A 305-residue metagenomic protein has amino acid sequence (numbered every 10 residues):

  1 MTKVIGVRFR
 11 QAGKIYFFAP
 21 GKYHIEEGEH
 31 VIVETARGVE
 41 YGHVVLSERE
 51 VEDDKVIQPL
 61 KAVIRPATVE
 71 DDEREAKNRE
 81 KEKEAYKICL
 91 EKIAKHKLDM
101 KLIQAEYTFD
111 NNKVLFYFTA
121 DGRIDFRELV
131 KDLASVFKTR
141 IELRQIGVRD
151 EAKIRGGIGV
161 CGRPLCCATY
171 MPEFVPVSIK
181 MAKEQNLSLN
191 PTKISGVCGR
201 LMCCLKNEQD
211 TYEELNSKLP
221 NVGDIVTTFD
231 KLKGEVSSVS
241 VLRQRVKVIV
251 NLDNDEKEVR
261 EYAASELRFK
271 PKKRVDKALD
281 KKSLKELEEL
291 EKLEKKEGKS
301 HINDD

Functional and structural regions predicted by a protein language model:
M1-I15, I194-N207, D253-D255: Short, basic/aromatic beta-hairpin or loop at an interaction surface
M1-S188: Acidic-enriched and Gly/Ser
K14-Y16, E40-G42, L232-G234, K257-R260: Short beta-strand segments
V33, T227-F229: A generic structural signal for residues embedded in beta-strands
G157-G159, R163-T227, G234-S237: Conserved glycine-centered short motifs in functionally critical loops
S237-S238, K272: Mixed-charge, low-complexity intrinsically disordered segments
S240-R260: Basic/aromatic-rich interaction segments and small domains that mediate binding to polyanionic partners
V259-D305: Intrinsically disordered, low-complexity linker and terminal regions at domain boundaries
